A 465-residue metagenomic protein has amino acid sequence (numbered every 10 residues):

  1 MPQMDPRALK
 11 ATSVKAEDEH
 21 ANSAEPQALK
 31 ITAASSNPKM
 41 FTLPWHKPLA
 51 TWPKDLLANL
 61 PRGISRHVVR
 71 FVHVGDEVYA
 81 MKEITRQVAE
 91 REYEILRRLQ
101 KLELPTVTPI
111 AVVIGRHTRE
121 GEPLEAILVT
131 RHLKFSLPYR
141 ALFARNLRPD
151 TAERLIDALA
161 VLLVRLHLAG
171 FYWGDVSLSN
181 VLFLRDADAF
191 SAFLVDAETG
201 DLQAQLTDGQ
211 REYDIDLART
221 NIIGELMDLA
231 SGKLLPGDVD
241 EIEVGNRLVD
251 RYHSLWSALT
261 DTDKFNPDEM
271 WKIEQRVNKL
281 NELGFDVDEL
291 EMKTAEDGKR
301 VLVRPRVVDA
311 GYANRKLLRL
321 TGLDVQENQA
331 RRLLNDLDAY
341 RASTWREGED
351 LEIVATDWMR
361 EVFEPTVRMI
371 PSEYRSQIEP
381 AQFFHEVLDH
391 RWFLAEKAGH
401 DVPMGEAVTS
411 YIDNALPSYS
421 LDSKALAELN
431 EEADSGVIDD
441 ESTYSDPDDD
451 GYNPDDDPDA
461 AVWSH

Functional and structural regions predicted by a protein language model:
P2-A58: Juxta-kinase regulatory segment immediately upstream of eukaryotic protein kinase catalytic domains
K39-P149, E153, A158-W173, Q329-P447 (+1 more regions): Conserved ATP-binding subdomain of kinase catalytic cores across diverse folds
I156-L163, L178, I215, R219: Hydrophobic, well-ordered secondary-structure segments
V164-F171, D186, T220-S231: Hydrophobic/aromatic-lined pockets within catalytic cores
V176-F183: Hydrophobic residue at the +6 position relative to the catalytic HRD Asp in the kinase catalytic loop
F183-A189: Activation-loop N-terminal segment of eukaryotic-like protein kinases
S191, D196-W392, K397-A398: C-terminal catalytic region of ATP-dependent kinase domains
G451-H465: Long, low-complexity acidic/proline-rich regions
